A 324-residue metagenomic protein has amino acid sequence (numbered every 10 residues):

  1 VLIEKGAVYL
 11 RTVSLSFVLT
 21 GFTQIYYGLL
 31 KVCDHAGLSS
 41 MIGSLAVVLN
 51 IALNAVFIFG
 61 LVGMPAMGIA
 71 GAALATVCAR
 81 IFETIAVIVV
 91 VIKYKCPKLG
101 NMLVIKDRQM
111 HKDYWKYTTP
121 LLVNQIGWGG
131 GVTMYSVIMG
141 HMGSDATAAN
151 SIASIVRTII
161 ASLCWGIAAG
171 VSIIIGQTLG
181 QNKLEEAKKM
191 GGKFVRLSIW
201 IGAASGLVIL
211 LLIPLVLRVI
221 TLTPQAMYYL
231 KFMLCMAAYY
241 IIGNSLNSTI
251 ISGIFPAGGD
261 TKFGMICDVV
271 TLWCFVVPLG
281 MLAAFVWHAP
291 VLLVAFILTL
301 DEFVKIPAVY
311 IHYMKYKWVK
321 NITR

Functional and structural regions predicted by a protein language model:
V1, V56-M67, I126-I159, Q177-T178 (+2 more regions): Helix-terminus/linker motif at the lipid-water interface of multi-pass membrane proteins
V1-S16, P65-T119, I175-Y240, A283-R324: Short alpha-helical transmembrane segments in multi-pass integral membrane proteins
T12, A46, A79-E83, V87 (+3 more regions): Transmembrane helical elements of multi-pass membrane transporters/channels
T12-V32, S39-N50, A72-V87, W165-A168 (+4 more regions): Short runs within selected transmembrane alpha-helices of multi-pass transporters and secretion channels
T20-S39, S136, A149-I213, N244-G264: Small-residue-rich hydrophobic transmembrane alpha-helices
Q24-I25, I51-A55, Y117, G130-M134 (+4 more regions): A generic alpha-helix surface/boundary motif
G28, A55, F59, T76 (+10 more regions): Transmembrane alpha-helix boundary and packing residues in multipass membrane permease domains and related
H35-A36, G143, T223, D260-T261 (+1 more regions): Short loop-to-helix capping motifs
